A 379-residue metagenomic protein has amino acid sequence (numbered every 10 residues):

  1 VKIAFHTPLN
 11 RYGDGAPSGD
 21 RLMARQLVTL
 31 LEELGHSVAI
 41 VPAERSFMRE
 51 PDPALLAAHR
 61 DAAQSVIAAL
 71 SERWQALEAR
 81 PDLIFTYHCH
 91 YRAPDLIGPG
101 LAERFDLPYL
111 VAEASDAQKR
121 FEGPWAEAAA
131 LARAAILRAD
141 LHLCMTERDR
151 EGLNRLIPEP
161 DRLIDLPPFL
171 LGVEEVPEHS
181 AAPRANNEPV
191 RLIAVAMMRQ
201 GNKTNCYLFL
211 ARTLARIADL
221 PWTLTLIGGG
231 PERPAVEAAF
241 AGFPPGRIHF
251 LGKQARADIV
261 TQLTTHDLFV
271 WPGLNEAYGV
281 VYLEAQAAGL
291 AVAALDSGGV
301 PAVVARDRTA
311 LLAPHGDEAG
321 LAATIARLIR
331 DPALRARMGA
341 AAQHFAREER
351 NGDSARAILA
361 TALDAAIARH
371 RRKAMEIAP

Functional and structural regions predicted by a protein language model:
A93, L107-R138: Nucleotide-sugar donor phosphate/pyrophosphate-binding loop at the beta->alpha transition of glycosyltransferases
R133, L137-A181, N186-N187, R191-M197 (+1 more regions): Donor nucleotide-sugar binding/catalytic pocket of nucleotide-sugar-dependent glycosyltransferases
P183-N205, A211-A215, T225: Conserved donor-binding/catalytic core segment of Leloir-type glycosyltransferases
P234-A257: Nucleotide-activated donor-binding/catalytic signature segment of Leloir-type glycosyltransferases, i.e., the conserved
L274: Aromatic "clamp/platform" in nucleotide-sugar-dependent glycosyltransferases that forms part of the donor/acceptor
A291-A294: Short hydrophobic beta-strand element within catalytic cores of glycosyltransferases and related nucleotide-activated
R306-D307, L311-E318, R327-P332: Conserved acidic donor-binding segment of nucleotide-sugar-dependent glycosyltransferases
G320, R327, L334-E348, A355: A short, well-ordered alpha-helix in the C-terminal region of glycosyltransferases
